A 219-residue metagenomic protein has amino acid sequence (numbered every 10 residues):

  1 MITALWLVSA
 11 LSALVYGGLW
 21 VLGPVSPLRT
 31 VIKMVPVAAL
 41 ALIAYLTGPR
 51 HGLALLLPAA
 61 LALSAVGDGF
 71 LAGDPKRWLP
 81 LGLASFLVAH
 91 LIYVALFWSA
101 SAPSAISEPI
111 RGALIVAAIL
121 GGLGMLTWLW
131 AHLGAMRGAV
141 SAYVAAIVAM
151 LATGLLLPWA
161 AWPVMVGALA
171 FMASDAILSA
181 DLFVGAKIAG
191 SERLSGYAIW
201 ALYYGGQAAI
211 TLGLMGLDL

Functional and structural regions predicted by a protein language model:
M1-L219: Polytopic alpha-helical membrane-helix bundles and their juxtamembrane interface segments in multi-pass membrane
